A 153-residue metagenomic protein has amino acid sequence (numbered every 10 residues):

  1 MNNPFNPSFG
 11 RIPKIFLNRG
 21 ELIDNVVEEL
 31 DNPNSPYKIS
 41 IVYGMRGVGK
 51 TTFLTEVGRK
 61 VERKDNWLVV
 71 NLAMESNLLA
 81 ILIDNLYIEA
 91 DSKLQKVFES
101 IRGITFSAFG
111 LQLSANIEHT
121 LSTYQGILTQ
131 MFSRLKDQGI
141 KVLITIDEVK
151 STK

Functional and structural regions predicted by a protein language model:
M1-S40, K141: A short, basic N-terminal segment
P36-T152: P-loop NTPase nucleotide-binding core
